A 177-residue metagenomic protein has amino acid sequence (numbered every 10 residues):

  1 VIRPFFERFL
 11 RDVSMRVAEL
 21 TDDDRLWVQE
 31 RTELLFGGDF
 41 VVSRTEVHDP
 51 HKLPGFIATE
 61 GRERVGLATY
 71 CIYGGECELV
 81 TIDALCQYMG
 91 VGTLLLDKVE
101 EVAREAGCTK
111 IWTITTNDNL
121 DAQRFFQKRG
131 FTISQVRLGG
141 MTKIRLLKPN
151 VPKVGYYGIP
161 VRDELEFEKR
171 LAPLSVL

Functional and structural regions predicted by a protein language model:
I2-D23, L165, K169-L177: Conserved N-terminal entry element of GNAT/NAT acetyltransferase domains
E19-Q87, T93-L96, R170: Acetyl-CoA-dependent GNAT
L67, S134-V136: Residue-level detector of high-confidence beta-strand sites
M89-E101, R124-K128: Conserved acetyl-CoA-binding loop-helix of GNAT-fold acetyltransferases
A103-T115: Conserved GNAT acetyl-CoA-binding A-motif
T113-Q123, L138-I144: Conserved beta-strand-loop-alpha-helix junction that forms the acyl-donor binding cleft
G139-L177: C-terminal "cap" of GNAT-fold acetyltransferases
